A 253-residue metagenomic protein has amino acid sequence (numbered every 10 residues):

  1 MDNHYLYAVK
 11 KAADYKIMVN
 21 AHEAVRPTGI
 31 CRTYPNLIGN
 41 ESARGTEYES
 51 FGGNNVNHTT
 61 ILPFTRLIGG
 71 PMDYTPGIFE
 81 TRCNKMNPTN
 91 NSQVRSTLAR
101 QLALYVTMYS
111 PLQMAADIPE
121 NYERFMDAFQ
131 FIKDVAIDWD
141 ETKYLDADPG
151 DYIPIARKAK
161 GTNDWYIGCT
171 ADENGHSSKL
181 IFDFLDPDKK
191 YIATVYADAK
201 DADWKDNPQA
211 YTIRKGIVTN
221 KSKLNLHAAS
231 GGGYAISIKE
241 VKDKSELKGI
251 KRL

Functional and structural regions predicted by a protein language model:
M1-R95: Aromatic- and carboxylate-enriched substrate-binding clefts and catalytic-loop regions of carbohydrate-active enzymes
K16-E23, T46-F51, Q113-Y122, I132 (+3 more regions): Acidic/polar loop patches that form or flank catalytic/metal-binding clefts of enzymes that bind anionic ligands
V19, T107, I167, G231: Conserved, mostly hydrophobic/aromatic
N20-H22, G168-D172, Y196-D198, K239: Generic beta-strand/beta-sheet core signal
A99-D146, A235-S237: Catalytic cores of secreted or luminal carbohydrate-active enzymes
P149-Y191, Y234-S237: Carbohydrate-binding surface patches
V195-K221: Solvent-exposed beta-strand/loop surfaces of large extracellular or lumenal domains
K215-L253: C-terminal beta-strand-rich structural cap/linker in extracellular carbohydrate-active enzymes
